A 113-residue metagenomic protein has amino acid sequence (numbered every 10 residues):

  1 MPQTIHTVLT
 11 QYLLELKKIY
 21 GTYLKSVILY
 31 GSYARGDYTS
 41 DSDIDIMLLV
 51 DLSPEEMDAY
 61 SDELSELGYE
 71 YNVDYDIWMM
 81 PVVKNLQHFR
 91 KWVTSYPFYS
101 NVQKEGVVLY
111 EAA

Functional and structural regions predicted by a protein language model:
M1-Y23, R35-S40, D51-A113: Catalytic core of pol beta-like nucleotidyltransferases
K25-Y33: Short gly/ser-rich loop at a beta-strand->alpha-helix junction or flexible surface loop bordering the NTP-binding
I44-L49: Short beta-strand->loop micro-motif that forms the acidic, two-metal-ion catalytic signature in nucleotide-processing
